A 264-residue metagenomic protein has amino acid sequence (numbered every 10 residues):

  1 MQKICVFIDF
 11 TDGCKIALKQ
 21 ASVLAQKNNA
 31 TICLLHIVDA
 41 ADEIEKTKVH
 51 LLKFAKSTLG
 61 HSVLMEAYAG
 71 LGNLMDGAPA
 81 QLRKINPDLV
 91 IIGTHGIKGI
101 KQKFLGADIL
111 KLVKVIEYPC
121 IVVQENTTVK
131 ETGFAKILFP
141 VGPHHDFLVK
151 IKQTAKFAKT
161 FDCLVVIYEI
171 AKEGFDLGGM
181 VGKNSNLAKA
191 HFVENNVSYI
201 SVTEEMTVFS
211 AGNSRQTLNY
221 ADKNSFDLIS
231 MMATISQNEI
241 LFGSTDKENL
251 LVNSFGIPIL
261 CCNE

Functional and structural regions predicted by a protein language model:
M1-I16, K114-K150, N253-E264: Intrinsically disordered or low-complexity boundary/linker segments at protein termini and domain junctions
K3, N29-C33, L64, A135-K136 (+1 more regions): Residues at the starts of beta-strands that form the adenosine-phosphate
A17-A25, K150-A158: Histidine-anchored nucleotide/phosphate-binding helix
V23-T58, I167-A190: Acidic, proline/glycine-rich short linear motifs
C33-L35, E66-G70, I121, V166-Y168 (+2 more regions): General small-molecule cofactor/ligand-binding pocket signal
A69-D76, V208-S214: Charged docking surfaces used in two-component/phosphorelay signaling
A78-T128, A221-E264: Gly/Ser-rich helix-loop-strand patches that form or flank binding pockets for ribonucleotide-derived cofactors
T160, L164-N213, T217: Glycine-rich phosphate/pyrophosphate-binding loop and the adjoining helix
